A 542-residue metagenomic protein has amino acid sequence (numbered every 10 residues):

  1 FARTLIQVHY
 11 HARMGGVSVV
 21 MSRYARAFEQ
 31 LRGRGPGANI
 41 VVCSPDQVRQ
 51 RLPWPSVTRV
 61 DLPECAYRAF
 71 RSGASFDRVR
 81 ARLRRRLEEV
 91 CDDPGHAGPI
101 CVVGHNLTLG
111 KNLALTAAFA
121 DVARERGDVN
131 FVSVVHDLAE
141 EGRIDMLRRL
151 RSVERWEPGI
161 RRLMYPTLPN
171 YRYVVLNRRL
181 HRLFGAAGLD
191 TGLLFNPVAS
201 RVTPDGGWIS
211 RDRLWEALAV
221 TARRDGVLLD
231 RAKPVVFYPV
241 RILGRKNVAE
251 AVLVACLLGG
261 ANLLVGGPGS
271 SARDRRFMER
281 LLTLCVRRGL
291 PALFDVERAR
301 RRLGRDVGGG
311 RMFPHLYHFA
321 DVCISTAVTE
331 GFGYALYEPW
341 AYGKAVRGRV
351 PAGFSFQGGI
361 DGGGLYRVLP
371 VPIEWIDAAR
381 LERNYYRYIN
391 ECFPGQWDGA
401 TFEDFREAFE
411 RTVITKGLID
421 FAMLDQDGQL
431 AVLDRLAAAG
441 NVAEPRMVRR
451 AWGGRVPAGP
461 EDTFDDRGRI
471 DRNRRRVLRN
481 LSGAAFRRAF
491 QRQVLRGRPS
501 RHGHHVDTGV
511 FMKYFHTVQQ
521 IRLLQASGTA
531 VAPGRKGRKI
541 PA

Functional and structural regions predicted by a protein language model:
F1-R51, A97, A123-V129, A484-Q491 (+2 more regions): N-terminal subdomain of nucleotide-sugar transferases
I6, E216-K246, V252-A255, L264-V265 (+1 more regions): Conserved donor-binding/catalytic core segment of Leloir-type glycosyltransferases
R13-M14, L31-L83, L109, S271-A272: N-terminal strand-loop element at the rim of the active site of nucleotide-sugar-dependent glycosyltransferases
D46-Q47, R179-L180, L194-I209, F511: Short beta-strand->alpha-helix junction loop in the catalytic core of nucleotide-activated group-transfer enzymes
L87-L115, V129-V134: Short N-terminal targeting/anchoring amphipathic segment
D121, A139, R149-R172: Membrane-proximal helix-turn-helix segments that form the acceptor-binding/catalytic region of lipid-linked
K233, R275-L316, V322, D361-W375: Nucleotide-activated donor-binding/catalytic signature segment of Leloir-type glycosyltransferases, i.e., the conserved
V328: Aromatic "clamp/platform" in nucleotide-sugar-dependent glycosyltransferases that forms part of the donor/acceptor
